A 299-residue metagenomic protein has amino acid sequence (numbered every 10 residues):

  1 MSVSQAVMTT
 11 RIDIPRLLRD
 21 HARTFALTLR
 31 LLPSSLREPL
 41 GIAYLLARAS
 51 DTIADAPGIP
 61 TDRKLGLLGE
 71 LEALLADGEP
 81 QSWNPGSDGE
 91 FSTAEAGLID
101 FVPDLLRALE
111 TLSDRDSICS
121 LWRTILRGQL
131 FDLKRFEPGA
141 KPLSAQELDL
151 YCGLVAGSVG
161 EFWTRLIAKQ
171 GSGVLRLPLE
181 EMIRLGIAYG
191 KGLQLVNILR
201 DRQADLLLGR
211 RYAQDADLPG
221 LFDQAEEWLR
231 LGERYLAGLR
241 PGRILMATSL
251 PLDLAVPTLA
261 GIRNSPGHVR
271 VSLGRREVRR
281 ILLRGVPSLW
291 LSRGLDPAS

Functional and structural regions predicted by a protein language model:
M1-L193, L199-S299: Catalytic cores of Mg2+-dependent Asp-rich isoprenoid enzymes
